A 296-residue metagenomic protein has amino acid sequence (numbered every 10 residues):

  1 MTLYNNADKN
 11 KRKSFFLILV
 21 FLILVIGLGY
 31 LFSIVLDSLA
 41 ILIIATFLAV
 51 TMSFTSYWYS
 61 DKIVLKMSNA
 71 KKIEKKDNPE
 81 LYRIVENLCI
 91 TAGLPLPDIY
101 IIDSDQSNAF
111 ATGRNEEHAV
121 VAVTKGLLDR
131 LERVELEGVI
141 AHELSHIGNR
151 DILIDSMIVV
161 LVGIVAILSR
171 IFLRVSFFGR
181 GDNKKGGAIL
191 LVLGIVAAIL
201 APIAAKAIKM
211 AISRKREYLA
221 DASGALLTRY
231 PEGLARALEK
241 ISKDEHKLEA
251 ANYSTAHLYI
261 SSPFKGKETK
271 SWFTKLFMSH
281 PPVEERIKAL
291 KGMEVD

Functional and structural regions predicted by a protein language model:
M1-L22, I34-V35, I41-I43, T51-A188 (+1 more regions): Polar-ligand-bearing catalytic/cofactor-coordination segments of membrane-embedded or membrane-tethered inner-membrane
V25-G29: Hydrophobic, membrane-inserted alpha-helices
L193-G194: Anionic-ligand binding region
A197-P202: Hydrophobic alpha-helical transmembrane segments of polytopic membrane proteins
